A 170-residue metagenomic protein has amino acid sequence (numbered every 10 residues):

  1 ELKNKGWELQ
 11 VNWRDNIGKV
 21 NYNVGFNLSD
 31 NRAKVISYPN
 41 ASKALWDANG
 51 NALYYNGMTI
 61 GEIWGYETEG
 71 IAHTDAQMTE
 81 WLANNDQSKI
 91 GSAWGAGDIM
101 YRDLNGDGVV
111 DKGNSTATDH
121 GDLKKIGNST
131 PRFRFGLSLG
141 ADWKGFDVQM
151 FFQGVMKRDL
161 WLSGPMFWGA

Functional and structural regions predicted by a protein language model:
E1-K3, W7, R14-G127, L160 (+1 more regions): Conserved small-residue
W7-D15, Y22-D30, F135-A141, F146-G154: Membrane-embedded beta-strands that build the outer-membrane beta-barrel scaffold
H73, N85-S92, N128-W161: Glycine-rich, aromatic-lined ligand/substrate-binding cores of catalytic and carbohydrate-binding domains
